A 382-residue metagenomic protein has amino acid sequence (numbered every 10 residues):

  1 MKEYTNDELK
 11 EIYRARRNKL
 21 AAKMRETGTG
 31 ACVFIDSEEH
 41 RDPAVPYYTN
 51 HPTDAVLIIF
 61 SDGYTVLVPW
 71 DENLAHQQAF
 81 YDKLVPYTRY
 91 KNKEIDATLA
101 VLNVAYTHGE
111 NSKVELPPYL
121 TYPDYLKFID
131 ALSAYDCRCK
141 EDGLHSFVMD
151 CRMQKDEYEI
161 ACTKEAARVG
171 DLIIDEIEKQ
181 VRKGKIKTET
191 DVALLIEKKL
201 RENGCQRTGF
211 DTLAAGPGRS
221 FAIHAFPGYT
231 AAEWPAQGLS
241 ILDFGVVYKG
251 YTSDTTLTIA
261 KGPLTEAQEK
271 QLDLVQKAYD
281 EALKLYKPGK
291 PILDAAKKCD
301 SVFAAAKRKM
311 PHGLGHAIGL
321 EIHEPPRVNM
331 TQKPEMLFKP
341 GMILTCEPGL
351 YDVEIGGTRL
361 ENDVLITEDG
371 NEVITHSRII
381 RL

Functional and structural regions predicted by a protein language model:
M1-L382: Active-site neighborhoods and metal-handling regions in enzymes and metal-associated proteins
